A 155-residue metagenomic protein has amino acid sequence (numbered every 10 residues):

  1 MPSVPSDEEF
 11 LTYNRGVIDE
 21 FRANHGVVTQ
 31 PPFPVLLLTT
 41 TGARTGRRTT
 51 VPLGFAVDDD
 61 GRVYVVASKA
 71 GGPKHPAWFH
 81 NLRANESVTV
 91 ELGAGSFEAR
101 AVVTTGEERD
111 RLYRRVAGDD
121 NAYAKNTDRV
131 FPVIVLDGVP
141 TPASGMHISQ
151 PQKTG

Functional and structural regions predicted by a protein language model:
M1-Q30, A143, G155: Extreme N-terminal tail/first-helix region
M1-T12, T40-R47, S87-S96, P142: N-terminal short leaders/motifs
P2, A122-G155: C-terminal edge-of-domain segments
Y13, Q30, G46-R47, A70 (+1 more regions): Generic, well-ordered alpha-helical segments
H25-G26, T45, N121-A124: Short helix-to-loop capping/linker segments positioned immediately adjacent to catalytic or ligand/cofactor-binding
T29-P32, V130: A short, polar/charged loop/turn motif at coil->beta-strand junctions and beta-hairpin connectors
P32-S68: Short beta-strand segments
S68-P132, G138-V139: Short, structured beta-strand-loop surface elements
